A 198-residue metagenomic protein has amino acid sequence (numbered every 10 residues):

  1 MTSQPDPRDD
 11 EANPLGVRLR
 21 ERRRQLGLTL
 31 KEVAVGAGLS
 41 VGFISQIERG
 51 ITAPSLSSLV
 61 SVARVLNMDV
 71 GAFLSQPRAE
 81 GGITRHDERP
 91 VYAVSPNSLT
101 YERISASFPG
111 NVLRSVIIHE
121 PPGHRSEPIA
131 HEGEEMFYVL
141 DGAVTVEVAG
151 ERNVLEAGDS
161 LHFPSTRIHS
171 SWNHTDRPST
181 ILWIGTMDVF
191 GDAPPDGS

Functional and structural regions predicted by a protein language model:
V17-A34: Short basic helix-loop element that most often maps to the first helix and adjoining turn of HTH DNA-binding modules
K31, G42, V60: Residues within helix-turn-helix
G38-P54: Recognition helix of helix-turn-helix/homeodomain-like DNA-binding domains that insert into the DNA major groove
L56-V112: A short, N-terminal "cap"/entry segment at the start of jelly-roll beta-barrel domains of the cupin/DSBH fold
P90-P128, E134, W183-G185, V189: A short glycine-rich, His/Asp/Glu-containing loop-to-beta-strand
L99, S165-G191: Ligand-binding loop in jelly-roll beta-barrel domains
E132-G150: Glycine- and acidic-residue-biased ligand/ion/polar-headgroup-sensing regions
A149-P164: Short acidic-glycine-tyrosine-enriched beta hairpin
